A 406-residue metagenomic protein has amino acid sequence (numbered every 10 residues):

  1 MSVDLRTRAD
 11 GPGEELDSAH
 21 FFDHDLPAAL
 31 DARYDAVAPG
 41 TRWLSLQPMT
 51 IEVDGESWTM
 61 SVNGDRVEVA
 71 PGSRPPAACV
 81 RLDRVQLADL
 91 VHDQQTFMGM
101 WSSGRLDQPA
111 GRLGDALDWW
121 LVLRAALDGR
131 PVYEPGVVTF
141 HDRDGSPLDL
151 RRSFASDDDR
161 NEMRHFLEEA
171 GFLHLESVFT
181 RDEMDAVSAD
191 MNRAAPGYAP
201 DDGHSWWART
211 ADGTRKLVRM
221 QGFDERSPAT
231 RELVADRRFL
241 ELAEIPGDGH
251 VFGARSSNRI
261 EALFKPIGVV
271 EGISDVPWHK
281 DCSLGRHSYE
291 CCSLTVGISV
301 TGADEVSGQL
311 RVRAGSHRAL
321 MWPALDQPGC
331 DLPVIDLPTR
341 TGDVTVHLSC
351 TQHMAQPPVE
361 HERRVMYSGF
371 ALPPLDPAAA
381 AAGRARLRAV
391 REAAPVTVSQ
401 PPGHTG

Functional and structural regions predicted by a protein language model:
M1-D158: Feature captures hydrophobic
L87-A88, S283-L284, C350-M354: Histidine-centered metal-chelating micro-motifs
D107-Q108, H174, V346: Hydrophobic beta-strand signal
D144-E169, E176-V276, R391-E392, V396-S399: Non-heme Fe(II)-dependent double-stranded beta-helix
E241-G247, E271-P338, D376-R384: Catalytic core of non-heme Fe(II) oxygenases with the double-stranded beta-helix
T339-Q352: Conserved metal-binding segment of the jelly-roll/cupin
T351-G406: Non-heme Fe(II)/2-oxoglutarate
